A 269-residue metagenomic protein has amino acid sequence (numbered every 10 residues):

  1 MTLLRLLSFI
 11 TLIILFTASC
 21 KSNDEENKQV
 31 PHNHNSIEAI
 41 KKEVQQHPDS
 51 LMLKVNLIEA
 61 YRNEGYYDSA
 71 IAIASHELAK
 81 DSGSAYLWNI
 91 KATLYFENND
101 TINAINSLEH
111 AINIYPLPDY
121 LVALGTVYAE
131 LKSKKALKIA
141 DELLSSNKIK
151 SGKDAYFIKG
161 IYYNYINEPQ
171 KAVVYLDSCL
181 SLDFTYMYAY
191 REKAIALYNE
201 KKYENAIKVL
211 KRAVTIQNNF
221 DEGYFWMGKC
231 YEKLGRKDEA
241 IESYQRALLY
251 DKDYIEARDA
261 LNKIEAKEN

Functional and structural regions predicted by a protein language model:
S19-S75, A79-G83, N269: N-terminal leader/linker segments that initiate helical-solenoid repeat arrays
S36, A70, A104, A136-L137 (+3 more regions): Single-residue signature of alpha-solenoid repeat helices
K42-E43, H76-E77, H110-A111, E142-S146 (+3 more regions): Canonical positions in the second alpha-helix
P48, S82, Y115-P116, K148-K150 (+3 more regions): Short coil turns that delineate tetratricopeptide repeat
L51-M52, A85-Y86, P118-Y120, S151-D154 (+4 more regions): Helix-start (N-cap) detector for alpha-helical repeat units in TPR-like alpha-solenoids, especially tetratricopeptide
N56, I90, A123-T126, I158 (+3 more regions): Canonical tetratricopeptide repeat
N63, E97-N98, A129-K132, Y165-I166 (+5 more regions): Register position in tetratricopeptide repeats
